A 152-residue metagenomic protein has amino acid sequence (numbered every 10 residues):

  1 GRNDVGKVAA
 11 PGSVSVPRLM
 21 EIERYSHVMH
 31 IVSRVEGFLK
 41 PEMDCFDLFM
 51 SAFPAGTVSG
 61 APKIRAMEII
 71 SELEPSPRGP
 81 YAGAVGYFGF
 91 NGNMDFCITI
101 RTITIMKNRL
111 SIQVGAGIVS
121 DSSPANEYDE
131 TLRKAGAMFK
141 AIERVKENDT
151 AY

Functional and structural regions predicted by a protein language model:
G1-Y152: Extended alpha-helical targeting/anchoring segments, especially N-terminal organellar/secretory targeting helices
